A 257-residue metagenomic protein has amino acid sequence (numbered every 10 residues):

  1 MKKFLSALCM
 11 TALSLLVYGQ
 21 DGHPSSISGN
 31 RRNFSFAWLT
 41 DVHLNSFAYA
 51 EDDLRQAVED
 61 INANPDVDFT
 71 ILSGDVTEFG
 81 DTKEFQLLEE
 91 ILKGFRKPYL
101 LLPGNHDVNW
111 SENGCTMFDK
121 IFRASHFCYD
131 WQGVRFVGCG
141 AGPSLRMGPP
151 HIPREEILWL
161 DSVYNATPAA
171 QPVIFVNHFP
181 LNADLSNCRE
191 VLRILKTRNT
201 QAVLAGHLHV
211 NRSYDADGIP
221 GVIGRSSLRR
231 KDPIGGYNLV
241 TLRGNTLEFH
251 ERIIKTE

Functional and structural regions predicted by a protein language model:
M1-P24: Bacterial Sec-dependent N-terminal signal peptides
G19-Q86: N-terminal active-site segment of His-dependent metallophosphoesterases
D41, G74-D75, G104-N105, H178 (+1 more regions): Active-site glycine-centered loops adjacent to acidic/histidine catalytic or metal-binding residues that shape
N45-E51, V76-K83, V108-E112, L181-L185 (+1 more regions): Acidic-and-aromatic substrate-binding clefts and catalytic sites of carbohydrate-active enzymes
T82-D161, N165-P172, E190-A202, Y214-L247: Extended active-site neighborhood of metal-dependent phosphoesterases/phosphodiesterases
S144, P180-A183, V210: Short, catalytically relevant binding-site loops at active-site mouths
H250-E257: Short, solvent-exposed aromatic-acidic interface loops
